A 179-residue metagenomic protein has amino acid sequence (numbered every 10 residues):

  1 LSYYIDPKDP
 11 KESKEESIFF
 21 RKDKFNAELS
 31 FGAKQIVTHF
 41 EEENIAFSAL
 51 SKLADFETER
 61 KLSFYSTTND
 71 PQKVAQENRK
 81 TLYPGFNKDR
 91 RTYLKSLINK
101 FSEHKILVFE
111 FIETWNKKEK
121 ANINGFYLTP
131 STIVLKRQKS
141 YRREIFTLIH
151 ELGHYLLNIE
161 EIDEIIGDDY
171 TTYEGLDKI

Functional and structural regions predicted by a protein language model:
L1-I179: Short juxta-domain linker segments that transition from a proline/glycine-rich, charged coil into a short amphipathic
